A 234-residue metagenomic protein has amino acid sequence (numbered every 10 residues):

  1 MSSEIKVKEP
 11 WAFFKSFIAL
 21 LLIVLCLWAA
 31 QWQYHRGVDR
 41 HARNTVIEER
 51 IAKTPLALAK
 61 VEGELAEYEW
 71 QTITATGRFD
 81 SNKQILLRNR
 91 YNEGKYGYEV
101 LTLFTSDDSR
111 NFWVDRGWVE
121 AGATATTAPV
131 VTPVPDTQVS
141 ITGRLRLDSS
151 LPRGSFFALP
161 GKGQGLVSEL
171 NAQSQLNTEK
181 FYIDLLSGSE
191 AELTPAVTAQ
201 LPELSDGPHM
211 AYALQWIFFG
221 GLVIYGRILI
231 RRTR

Functional and structural regions predicted by a protein language model:
S2-E62, A66-R234: Surface-exposed, charge/polar-rich loops and edge strands
